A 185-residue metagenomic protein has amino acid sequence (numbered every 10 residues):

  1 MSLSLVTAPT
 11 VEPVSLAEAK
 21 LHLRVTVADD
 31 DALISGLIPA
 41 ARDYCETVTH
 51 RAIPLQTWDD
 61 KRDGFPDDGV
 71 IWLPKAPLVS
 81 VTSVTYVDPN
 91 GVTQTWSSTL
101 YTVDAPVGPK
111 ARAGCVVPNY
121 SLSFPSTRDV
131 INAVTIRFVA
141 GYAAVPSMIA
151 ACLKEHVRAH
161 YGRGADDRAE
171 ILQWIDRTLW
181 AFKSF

Functional and structural regions predicted by a protein language model:
M1-F185: Divalent metal-cofactor coordination and adjacent catalytic microenvironments
